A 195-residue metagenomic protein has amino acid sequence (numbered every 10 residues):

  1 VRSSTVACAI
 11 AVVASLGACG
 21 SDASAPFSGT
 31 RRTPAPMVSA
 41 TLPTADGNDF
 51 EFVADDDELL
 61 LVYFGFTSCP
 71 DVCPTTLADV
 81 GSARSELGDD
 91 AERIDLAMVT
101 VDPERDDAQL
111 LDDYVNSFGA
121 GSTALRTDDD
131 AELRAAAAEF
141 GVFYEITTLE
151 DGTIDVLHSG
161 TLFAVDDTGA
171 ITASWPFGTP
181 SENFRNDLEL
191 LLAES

Functional and structural regions predicted by a protein language model:
V1-A7: Bacterial N-terminal signal peptides that target proteins for export
A14-A18: C-terminal motif of bacterial Sec signal peptides marking the signal peptidase cleavage site
C19-A23: Bacterial signal peptide processing site
M37-V38, L60, S159-T161: Short loop/turn microsegments at loop-to-beta-strand junctions
A40-L60, L87: A short beta-strand-turn-helix
F52-V80: Short active-site neighborhood of thiol/selenol oxidoreductases, capturing the structured segment around
T75-A136: Structural microenvironment flanking redox-active thiols in thiol-disulfide oxidoreductases
A131-E189: Thiol/disulfide oxidoreductase modules built on the thioredoxin-like
